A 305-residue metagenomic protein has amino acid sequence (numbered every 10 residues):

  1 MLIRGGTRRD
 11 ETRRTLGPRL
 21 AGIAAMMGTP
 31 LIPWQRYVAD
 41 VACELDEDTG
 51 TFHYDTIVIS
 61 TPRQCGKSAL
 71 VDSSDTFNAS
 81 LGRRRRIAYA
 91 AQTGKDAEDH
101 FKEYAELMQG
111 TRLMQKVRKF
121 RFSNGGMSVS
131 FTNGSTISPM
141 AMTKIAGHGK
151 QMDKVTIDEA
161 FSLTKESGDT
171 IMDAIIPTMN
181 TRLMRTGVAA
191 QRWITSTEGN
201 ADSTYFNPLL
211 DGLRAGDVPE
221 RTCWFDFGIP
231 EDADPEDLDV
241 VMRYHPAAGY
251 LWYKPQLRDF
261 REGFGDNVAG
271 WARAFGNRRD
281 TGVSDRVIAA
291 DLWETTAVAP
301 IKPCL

Functional and structural regions predicted by a protein language model:
M1-T56, T111-K116, F227, A233 (+5 more regions): N-terminal accessory segments
G50-S74: Walker A/P-loop
T61-Q64, Q92, T197: Conserved H-loop
G66-K67, K95-E98, I137, I145-G147 (+4 more regions): Flexible loop/turn segments at secondary-structure boundaries
N78-R85: Post-Walker A helix-loop "phosphate-sensing" segment adjacent to the P-loop in P-loop NTPases
R85-T143, N207-D211, A215, F225: Conserved nucleotide-state-sensing and coupling region of NTP-binding domains
G125-T178: Conserved RecA-like ASCE ATPase "motif II neighborhood" in helicase/translocase motors
E166-L305: Non-catalytic, compositionally simple segments
